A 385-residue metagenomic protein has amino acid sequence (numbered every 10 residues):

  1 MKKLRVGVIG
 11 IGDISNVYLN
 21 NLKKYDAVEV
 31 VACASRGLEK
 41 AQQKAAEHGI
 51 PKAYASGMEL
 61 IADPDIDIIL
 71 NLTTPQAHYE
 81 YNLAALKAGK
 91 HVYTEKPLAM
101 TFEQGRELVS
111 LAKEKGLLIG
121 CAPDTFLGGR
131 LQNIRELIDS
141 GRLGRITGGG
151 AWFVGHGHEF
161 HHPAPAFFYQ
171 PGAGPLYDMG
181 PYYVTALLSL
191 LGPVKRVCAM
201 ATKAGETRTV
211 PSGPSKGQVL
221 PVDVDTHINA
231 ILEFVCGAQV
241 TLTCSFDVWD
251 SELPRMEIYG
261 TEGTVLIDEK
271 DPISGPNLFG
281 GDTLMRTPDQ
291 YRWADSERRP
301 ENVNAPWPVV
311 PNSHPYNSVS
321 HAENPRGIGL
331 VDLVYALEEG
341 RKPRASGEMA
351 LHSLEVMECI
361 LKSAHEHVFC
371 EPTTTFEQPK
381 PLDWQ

Functional and structural regions predicted by a protein language model:
M1-H48: N-terminal Rossmann-like dinucleotide-binding module
I50-G57: Conserved SAM-binding strand-loop segment of SAM-dependent methyltransferases
Y54, T94, I119-C121, L242 (+1 more regions): Hydrophobic residues in well-ordered beta-strands that form the structural core
I68, T74-P75, Y79-F126, G141: Beta-strand-loop-alpha-helix segment that lines the small-molecule cofactor/substrate pocket of alpha/beta enzymes
L117, G144-G148, K362-Q385: C-terminal capping/lid region of NAD(P)-dependent oxidoreductase domains
T125-P221, H367: Predominantly a Rossmann-like dinucleotide-binding segment in NAD(P)-dependent oxidoreductases
E206, V210-D223, N229, F234 (+4 more regions): C-terminal glycine/acidic-rich active-site capping loop/insertion
T243-S251: Glycine-rich phosphate/pyrophosphate-binding beta-alpha loops
